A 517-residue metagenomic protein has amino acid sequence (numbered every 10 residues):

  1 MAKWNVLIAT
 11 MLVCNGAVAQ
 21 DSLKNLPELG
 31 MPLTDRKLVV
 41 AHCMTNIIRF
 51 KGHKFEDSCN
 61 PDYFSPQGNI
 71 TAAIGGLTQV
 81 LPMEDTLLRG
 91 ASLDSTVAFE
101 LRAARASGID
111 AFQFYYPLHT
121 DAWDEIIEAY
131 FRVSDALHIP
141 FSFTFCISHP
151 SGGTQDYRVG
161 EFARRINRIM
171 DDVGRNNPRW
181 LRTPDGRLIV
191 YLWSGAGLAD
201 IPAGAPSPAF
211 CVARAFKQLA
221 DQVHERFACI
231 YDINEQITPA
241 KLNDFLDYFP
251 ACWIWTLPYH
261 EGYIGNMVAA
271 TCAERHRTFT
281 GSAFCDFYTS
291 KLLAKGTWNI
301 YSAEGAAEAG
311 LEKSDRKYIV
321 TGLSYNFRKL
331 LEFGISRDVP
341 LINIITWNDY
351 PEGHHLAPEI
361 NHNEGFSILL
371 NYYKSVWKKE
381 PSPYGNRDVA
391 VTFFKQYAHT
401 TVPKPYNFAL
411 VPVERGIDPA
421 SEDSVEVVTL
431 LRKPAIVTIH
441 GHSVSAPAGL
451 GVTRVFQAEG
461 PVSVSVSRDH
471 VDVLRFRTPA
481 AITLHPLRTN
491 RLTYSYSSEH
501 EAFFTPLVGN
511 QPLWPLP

Functional and structural regions predicted by a protein language model:
M1-S22: Bacterial Sec-dependent N-terminal signal peptides
Q20-D423, P434-L450, Q457-D472, F476-P517: Glycan-processing catalytic domains of CAZymes
T429-K433: Non-cytosolic beta-sheet module surface loops
